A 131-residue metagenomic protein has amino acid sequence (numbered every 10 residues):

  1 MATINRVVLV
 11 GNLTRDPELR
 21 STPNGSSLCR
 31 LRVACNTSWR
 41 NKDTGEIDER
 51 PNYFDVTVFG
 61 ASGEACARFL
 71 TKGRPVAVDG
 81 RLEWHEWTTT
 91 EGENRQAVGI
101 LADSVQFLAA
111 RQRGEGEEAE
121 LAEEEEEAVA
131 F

Functional and structural regions predicted by a protein language model:
M1, G25, R30, W84-H85 (+2 more regions): A short, glycine- and basic residue-enriched loop/turn that sits immediately adjacent to a domain's principal
M1-I4, R20-N24, K42-E46, E91-E93 (+1 more regions): Acidic, gly/ser/pro-rich intrinsically disordered tails
V7-E49, Q96: Core FKBP-type peptidyl-prolyl cis-trans isomerase
V8-L13, V33, K72-W84, A102-V105: OB-fold and OB-like beta-barrel modules that bind single-stranded nucleic acids
D16, N36-S38, A61, H85-W87 (+1 more regions): Short coil/turn motifs at secondary-structure junctions
R30-A34, D55-V58, G99-I100: Short, acidic/hydrophobic/Gly-rich beta-strand patch recurrent on exposed beta strands that often constitutes part
K42-R68: A beta-strand/beta-hairpin structural motif
F59-R95: Beta-rich strand-turn-strand
